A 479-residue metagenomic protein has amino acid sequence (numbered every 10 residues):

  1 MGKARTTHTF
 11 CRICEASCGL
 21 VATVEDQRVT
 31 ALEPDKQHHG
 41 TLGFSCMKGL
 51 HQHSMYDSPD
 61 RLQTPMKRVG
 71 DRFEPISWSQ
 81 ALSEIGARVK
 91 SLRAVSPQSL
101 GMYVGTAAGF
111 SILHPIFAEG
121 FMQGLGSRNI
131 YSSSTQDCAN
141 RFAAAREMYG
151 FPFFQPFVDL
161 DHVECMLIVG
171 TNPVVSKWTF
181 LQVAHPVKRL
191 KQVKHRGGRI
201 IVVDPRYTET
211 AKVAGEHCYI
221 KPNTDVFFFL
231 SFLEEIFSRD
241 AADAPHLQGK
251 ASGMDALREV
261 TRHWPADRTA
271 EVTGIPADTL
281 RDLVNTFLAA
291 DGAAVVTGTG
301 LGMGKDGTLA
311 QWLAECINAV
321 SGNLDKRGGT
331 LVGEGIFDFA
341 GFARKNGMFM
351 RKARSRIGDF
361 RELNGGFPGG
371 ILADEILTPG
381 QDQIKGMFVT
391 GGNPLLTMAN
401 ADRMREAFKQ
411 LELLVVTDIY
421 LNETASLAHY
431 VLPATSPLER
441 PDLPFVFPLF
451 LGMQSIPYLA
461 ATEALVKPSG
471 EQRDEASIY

Functional and structural regions predicted by a protein language model:
M1-R239, P276, T390: N-terminal export/assembly segments and adjacent metallocofactor-ligating motifs of anaerobic energy-metabolism
C18-L20, E315, A428: Change "...and in nucleic-acid phosphodiester-cleaving endonucleases..." to "...and in nucleic-acid processing enzymes
E25-T30, D57, P65-E74, A94-S96 (+3 more regions): Generic structural signal for short, solvent-exposed loop/turn connectors between secondary structure elements
Q37, A139-L313, V320-K326, E334 (+3 more regions): Non-catalytic alpha/beta scaffold blocks inside enzyme catalytic domains
L331: Active-site-adjacent alpha/beta core region of enzyme catalytic domains
